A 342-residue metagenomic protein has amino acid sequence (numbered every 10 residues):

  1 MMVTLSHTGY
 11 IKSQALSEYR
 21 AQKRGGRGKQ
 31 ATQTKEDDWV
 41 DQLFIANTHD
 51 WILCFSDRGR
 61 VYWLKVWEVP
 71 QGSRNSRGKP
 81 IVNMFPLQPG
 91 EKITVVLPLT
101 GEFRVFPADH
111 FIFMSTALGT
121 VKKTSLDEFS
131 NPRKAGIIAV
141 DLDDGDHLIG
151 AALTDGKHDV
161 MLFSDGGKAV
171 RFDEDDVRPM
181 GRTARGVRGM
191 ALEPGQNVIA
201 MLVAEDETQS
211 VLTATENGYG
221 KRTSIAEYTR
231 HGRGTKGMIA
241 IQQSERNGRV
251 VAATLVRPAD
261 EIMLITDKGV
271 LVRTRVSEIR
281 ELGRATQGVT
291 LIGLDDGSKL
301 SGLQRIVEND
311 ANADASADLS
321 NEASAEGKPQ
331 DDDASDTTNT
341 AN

Functional and structural regions predicted by a protein language model:
M1-N342: Short, structured "edge-of-domain" segments at secondary-structure transitions
